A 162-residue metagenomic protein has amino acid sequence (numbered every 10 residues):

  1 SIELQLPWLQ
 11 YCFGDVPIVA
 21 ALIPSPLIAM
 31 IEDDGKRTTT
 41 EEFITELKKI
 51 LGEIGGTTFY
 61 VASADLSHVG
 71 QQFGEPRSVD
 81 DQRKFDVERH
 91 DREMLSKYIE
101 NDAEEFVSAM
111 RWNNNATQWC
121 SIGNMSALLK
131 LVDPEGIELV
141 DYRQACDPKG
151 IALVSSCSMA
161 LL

Functional and structural regions predicted by a protein language model:
S1-T57, V69-L162: Flexible, D/E/H-enriched segments
Y60-A62: Residue-level marker for buried hydrophobic side chains located in beta-strands that build the well-ordered beta-sheet
L66: Active-site metal-binding loops of divalent metal-dependent hydrolases
